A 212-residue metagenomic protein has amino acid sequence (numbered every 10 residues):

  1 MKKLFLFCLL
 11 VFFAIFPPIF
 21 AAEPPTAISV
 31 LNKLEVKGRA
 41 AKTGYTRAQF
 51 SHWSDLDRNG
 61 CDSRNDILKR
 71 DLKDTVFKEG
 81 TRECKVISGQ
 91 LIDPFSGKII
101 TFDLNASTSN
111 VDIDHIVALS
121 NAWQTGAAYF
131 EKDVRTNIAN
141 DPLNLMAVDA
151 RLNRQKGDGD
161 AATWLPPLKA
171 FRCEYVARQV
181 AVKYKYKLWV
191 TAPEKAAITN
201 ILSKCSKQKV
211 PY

Functional and structural regions predicted by a protein language model:
M1-L4: Positively charged n-region of N-terminal signal peptides that target proteins for export
F7-I15: Bacterial N-terminal signal peptides
F12-F13, K69, T125: Alpha-helical transmembrane segments and their juxtamembrane interfaces
A21-C61, A192-E194, K207-P211: N-terminal module-boundary/linker segments of secreted carbohydrate-active enzymes
A40-V76, E83, I87, K98: Active-site acidic/histidine clusters and adjacent loop/turn architecture that either coordinate catalytic ions
T81, V86, F95-Y212: Domain-level detector of nuclease and nuclease-like folds in predominantly extracellular/periplasmic contexts
Q90-I92: Residue-level detector of beta-strand face positions
